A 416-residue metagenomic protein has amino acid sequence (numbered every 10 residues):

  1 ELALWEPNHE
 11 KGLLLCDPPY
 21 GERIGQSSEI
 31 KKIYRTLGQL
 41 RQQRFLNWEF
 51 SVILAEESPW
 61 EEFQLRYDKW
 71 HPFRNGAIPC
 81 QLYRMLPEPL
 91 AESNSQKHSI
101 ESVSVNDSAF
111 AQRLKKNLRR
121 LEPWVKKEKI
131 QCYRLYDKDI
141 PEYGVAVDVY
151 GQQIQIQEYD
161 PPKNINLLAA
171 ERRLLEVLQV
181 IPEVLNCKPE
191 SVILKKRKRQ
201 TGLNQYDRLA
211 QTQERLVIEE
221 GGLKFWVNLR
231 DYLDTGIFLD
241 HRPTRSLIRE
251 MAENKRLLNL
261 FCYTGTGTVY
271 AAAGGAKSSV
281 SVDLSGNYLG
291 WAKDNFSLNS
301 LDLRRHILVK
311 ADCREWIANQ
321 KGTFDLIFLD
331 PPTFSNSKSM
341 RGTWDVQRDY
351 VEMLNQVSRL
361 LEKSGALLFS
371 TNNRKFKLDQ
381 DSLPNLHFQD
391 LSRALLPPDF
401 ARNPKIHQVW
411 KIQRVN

Functional and structural regions predicted by a protein language model:
E1-I100, D231-L233, I237-S246, M251 (+4 more regions): Class I S-adenosyl-L-methionine-dependent methyltransferase catalytic core
R41, L118-E122, L178-L185: Hydrophobic, Leu/Ile/Phe/Ala-enriched alpha-helical segments that form helix-helix packing faces
N75-A77, K127, D137-P141, A210 (+2 more regions): A short catalytic or substrate-binding loop motif that flags glycine-/basic-rich loops and adjacent residues that bind
L86-Y150, Q157-E176: Non-catalytic nucleic-acid substrate-recognition regions in nucleic-acid-modifying enzymes
K126-C132, R199-Q200, L391-L395: Short Pro/Gly-enriched beta-strand edge/turn motifs at strand-loop
C132-D148, A170-F238, S246: Non-catalytic substrate-recognition/targeting regions of SAM-dependent transferases
N254-Y263: Conserved class I S-adenosyl-L-methionine
